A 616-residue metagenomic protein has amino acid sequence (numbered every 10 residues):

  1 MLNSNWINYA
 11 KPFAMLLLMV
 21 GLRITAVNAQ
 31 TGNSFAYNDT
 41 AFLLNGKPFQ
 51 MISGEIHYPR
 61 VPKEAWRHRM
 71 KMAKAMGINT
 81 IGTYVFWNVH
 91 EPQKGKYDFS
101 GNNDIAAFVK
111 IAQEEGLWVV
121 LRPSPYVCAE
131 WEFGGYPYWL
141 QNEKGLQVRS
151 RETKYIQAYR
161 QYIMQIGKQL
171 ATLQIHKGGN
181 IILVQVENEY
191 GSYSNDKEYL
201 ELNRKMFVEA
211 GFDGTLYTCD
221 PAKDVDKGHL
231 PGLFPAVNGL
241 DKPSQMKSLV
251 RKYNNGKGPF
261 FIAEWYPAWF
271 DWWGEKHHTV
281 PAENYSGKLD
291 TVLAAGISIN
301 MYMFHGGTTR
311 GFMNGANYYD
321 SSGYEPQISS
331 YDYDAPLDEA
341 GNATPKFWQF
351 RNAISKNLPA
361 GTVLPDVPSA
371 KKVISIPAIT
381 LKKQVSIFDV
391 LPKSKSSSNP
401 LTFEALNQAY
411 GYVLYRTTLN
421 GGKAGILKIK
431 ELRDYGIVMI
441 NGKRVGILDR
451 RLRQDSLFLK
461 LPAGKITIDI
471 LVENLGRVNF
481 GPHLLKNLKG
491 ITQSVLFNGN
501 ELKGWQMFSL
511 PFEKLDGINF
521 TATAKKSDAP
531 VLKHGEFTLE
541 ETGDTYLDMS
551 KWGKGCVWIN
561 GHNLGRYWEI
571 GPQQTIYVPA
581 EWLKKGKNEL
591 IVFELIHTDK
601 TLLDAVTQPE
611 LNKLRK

Functional and structural regions predicted by a protein language model:
N28-T80, K110, T542: N-terminal carbohydrate-binding accessory modules
M51-P62, W87-D104, Q141-Q161, Q185-D196 (+3 more regions): The substrate-binding groove and active-site-proximal loops of carbohydrate-active enzymes, especially glycoside
W66-E132, R204-E209: Aromatic-lined substrate-binding rim segments of carbohydrate-active enzymes
K94-N103, E114, S124-S150, L200 (+3 more regions): Aromatic- and acidic-residue-enriched segments that line the glycan-binding/catalytic groove of carbohydrate-active
D104-L121, K144-I181: An active-site-proximal structural segment forming one wall of the substrate-binding cleft that immediately precedes
Y155-L230: Active-site neighborhood of glycoside hydrolase catalytic domains
E209-A210, D241-D338, N342-P345, Q349 (+1 more regions): Catalytic-core region of carbohydrate-active enzymes that cleave or remodel glycosidic bonds
A424-M439, I468, F537-N560, Y567-W568 (+1 more regions): Aromatic-lined ligand-binding clefts that engage carbohydrates, nucleic acids, or primary amines
